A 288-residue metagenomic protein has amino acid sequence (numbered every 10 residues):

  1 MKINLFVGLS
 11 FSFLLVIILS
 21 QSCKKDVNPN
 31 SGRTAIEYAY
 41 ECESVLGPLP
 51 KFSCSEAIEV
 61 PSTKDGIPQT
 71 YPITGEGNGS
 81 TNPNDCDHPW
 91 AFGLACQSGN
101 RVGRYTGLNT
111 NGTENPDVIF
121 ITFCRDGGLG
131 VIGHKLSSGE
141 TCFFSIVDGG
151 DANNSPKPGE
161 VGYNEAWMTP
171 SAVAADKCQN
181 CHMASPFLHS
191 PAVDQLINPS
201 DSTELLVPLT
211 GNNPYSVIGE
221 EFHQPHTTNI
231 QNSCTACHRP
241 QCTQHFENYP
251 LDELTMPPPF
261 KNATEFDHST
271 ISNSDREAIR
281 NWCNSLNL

Functional and structural regions predicted by a protein language model:
K2-Q21: Sec-dependent bacterial lipoprotein signal peptides
V16, A35, G47, G79 (+3 more regions): Residue-level signal for mature regions of secreted extracellular proteins and peptides
V16-A39: Bacterial Sec-dependent N-terminal signal peptides
Q21, Y40, F52, N84 (+4 more regions): Extracellular secreted precursors and ectodomains with disulfide-bonded cysteine-rich loops/domains
S31-H88: Short Lys/Arg-enriched alpha/beta "domain-start" segment
G75-I119: Extended, Lys/Arg-enriched charged tracts that mediate electrostatic binding to polyanionic substrates
G128-L288: Sequence context surrounding c-type heme c attachment/ligation sites in exported
